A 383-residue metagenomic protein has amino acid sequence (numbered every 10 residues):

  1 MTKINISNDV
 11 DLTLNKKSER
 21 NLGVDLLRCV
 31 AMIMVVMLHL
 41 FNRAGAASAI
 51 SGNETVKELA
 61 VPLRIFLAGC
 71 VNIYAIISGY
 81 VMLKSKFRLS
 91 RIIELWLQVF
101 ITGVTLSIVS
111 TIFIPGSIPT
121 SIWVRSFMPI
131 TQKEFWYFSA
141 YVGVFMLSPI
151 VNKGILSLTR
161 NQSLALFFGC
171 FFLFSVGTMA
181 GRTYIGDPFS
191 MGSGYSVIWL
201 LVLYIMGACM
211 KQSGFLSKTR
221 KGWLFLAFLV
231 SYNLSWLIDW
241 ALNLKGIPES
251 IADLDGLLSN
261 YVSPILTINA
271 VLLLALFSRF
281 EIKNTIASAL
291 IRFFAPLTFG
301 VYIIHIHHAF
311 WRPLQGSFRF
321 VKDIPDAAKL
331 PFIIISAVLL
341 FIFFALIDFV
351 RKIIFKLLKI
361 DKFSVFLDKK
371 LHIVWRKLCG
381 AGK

Functional and structural regions predicted by a protein language model:
T2-V10, L63-I93, T102-S117, S148 (+6 more regions): Juxtamembrane transmembrane-helix termini
A31, T55, R64-A75, M82-V144 (+3 more regions): Transmembrane alpha-helical segments and their boundary/interface "anchor" motifs in multi-pass integral membrane
I33-L40, T102-T111, F168-R182, F228-L242 (+1 more regions): Aromatic-anchored segments of alpha-helical transmembrane domains
A46-A49, T111-T120, T178-D187, L237-I251 (+1 more regions): Juxtamembrane "helix-exit" motif on the non-cytosolic side of transmembrane helices
E58-V71, R125-A140, G181-L203, W236-V271 (+1 more regions): Interfacial loop-to-helix transition and helix-capping segments at the boundaries of transmembrane helices
I108, L244-L358, C379: Alpha-helical transmembrane segments of multi-pass integral membrane proteins
F145-F172, C209-A227: Solvent-exposed interhelical
S163, F167-L216: Loop-centered beta-sheet repeat module
